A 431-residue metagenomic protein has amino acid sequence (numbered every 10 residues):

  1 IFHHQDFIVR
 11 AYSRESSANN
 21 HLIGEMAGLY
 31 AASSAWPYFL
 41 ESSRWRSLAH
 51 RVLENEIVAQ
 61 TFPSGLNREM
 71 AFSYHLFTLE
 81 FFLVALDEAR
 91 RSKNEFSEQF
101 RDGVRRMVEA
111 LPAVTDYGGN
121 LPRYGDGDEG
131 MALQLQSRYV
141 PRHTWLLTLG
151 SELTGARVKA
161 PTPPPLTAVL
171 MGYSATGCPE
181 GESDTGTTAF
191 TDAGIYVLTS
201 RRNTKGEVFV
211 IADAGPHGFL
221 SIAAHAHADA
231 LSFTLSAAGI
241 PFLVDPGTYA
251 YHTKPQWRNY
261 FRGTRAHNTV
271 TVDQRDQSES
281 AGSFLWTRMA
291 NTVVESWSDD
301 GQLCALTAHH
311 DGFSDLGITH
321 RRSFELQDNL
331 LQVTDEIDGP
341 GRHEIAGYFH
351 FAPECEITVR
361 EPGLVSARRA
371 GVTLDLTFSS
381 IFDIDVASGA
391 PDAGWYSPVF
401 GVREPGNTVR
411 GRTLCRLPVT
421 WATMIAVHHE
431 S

Functional and structural regions predicted by a protein language model:
I1-R105, T115: Aromatic-lined, polymer-binding surfaces characteristic of secreted/periplasmic polysaccharide-degrading enzymes
N19, G127-D128, Q134-Y139, H143-W145 (+2 more regions): CBM-like, beta-strand-rich accessory domains located in the C-terminal region of large, secreted polysaccharide-active
L29, L111, L198, D335 (+1 more regions): A residue-level signal for conserved active-site and pocket-lining positions in enzyme catalytic cores
S34, D87, D116, N203 (+5 more regions): Residue-level marker of positions within ordered structural domains that often coincide with functionally constrained
P63-N67, S221, T253, W257-R258: Short helix/strand-bridging catalytic loops that position acidic/His residues to coordinate divalent metals and engage
S64, H225, A238, P246 (+1 more regions): Short glycine-rich loop/turn motifs that provide flexible caps or phosphate-binding loops at active sites
M70-L243, E295-G301, T307, L414: Carbohydrate-active enzyme catalytic cores, enriched for enzymes that act on polyanionic acidic polysaccharides
